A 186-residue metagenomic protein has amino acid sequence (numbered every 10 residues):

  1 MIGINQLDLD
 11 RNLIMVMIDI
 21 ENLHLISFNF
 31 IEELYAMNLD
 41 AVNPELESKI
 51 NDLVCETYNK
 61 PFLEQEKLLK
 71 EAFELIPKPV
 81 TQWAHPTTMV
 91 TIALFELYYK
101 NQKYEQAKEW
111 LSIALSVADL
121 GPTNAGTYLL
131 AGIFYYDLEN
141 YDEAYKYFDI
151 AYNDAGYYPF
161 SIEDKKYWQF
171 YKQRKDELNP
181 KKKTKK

Functional and structural regions predicted by a protein language model:
C55-N59, L97, F134: Residue-level signature for tetratricopeptide repeat
P77-G121: Alpha-helical adaptor scaffolds
V80-W83, L120-G126, N153-K166: Boundary/linker segments of alpha-helical solenoid repeat arrays
N140-Y158: TPR/TPR-like (Sel1-like) alpha-helical repeat modules
